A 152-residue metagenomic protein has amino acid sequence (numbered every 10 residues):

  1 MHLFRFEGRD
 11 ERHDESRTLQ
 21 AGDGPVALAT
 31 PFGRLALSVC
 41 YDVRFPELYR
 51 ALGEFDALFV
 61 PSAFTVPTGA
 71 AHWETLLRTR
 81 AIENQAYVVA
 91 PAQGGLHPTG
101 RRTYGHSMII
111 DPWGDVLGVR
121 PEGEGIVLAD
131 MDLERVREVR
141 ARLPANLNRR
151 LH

Functional and structural regions predicted by a protein language model:
M1-G53, V66-T75, R142-A145: Active-site catalytic loop in hydrolytic enzyme cores
L3-F4, T65, G95, R135: Active-site/binding-pocket entry motifs
G8, E47-L48, L117, E138-V139 (+1 more regions): Short acidic, gly/pro-rich beta-turn/loop elements at beta-sheet edges and active-site/ligand-binding grooves
A27-A29, I109, L128-D130: Short, well-ordered beta-strand micro-motif
P31-F32, P112-G114, M131-E134: Short loop segments at secondary-structure junctions
V43-V127: CN hydrolase (nitrilase-like) catalytic-core segments centered on the catalytic cysteine and neighboring Lys/Glu
E134-H152: A short C-terminal boundary segment appended to hydrolase-like catalytic domains
